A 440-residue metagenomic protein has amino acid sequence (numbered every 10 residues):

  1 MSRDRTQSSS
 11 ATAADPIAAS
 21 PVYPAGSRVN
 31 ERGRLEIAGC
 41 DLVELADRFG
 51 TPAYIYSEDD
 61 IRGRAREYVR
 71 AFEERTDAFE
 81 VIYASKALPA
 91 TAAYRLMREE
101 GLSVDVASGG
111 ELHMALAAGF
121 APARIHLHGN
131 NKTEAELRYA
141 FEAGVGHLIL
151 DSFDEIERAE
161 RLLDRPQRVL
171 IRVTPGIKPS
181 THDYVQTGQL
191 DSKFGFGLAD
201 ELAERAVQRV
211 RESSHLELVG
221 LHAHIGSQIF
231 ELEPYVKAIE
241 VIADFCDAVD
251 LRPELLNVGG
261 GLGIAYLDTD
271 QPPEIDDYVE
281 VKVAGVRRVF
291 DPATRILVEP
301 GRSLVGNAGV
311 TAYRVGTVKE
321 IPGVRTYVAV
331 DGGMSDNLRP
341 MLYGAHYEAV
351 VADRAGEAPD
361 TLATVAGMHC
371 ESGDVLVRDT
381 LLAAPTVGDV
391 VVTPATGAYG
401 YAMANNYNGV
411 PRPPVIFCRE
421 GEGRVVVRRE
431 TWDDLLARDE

Functional and structural regions predicted by a protein language model:
M1-L148, F153-R168, E204, Q208-E217 (+3 more regions): A charged N-terminal "starter" segment
S2-A19, P175-K319, L382, N408-V410 (+1 more regions): Active-site loop/helix belt of alpha/beta enzymes
A84, L170-T174, H222-H224, N257-G259 (+2 more regions): Short beta-strand segments
P89-A92, H113-M114, E157, I177-P179 (+6 more regions): Flexible loop/turn segments at secondary-structure boundaries
Y94, A117-A118, L137-E142, A159-L163 (+6 more regions): Short acidic, glycine/serine/threonine-rich loops at helix termini
V104-D105, I125, L148, L221 (+3 more regions): Hydrophobic residues within beta-strands of alpha/beta enzymes
N130, F153, G226, G261 (+1 more regions): Flexible loop residues that form catalytic and substrate-binding hotspots at small-molecule/glycan-binding clefts
V281, R287, P292-E440: Charged (often Lys/Glu-rich) extended helix/loop segments that serve as interaction or gating elements
